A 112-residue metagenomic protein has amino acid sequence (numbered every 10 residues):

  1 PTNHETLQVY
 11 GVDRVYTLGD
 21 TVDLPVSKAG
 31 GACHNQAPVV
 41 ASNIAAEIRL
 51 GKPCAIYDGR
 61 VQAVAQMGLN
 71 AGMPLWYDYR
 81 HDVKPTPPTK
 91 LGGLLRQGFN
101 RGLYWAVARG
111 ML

Functional and structural regions predicted by a protein language model:
P1-Q36, S42, A46: FAD-site-proximal beta/loop scaffold in flavoenzymes
P1-Y16, M67-P85: FAD-binding beta-loop-beta segment adjacent to the flavin cofactor pocket
T6-V12, A46-G51, L94-G98, A108: Short C-terminal domain-edge/linker segments immediately following a structured domain
V22-P25, Q62-Q66, A108-L112: A general structural signal for short secondary-structure boundary/capping elements
C33-G59, L103, V107: Internal hydrophobic alpha-helix adjacent to the cofactor/substrate pocket in enzyme cavities
A55-M73: Flavin (FAD/FMN) cofactor-binding core of flavoprotein oxidoreductases
M73-L112: C-terminal auxiliary extensions adjacent to catalytic cores
